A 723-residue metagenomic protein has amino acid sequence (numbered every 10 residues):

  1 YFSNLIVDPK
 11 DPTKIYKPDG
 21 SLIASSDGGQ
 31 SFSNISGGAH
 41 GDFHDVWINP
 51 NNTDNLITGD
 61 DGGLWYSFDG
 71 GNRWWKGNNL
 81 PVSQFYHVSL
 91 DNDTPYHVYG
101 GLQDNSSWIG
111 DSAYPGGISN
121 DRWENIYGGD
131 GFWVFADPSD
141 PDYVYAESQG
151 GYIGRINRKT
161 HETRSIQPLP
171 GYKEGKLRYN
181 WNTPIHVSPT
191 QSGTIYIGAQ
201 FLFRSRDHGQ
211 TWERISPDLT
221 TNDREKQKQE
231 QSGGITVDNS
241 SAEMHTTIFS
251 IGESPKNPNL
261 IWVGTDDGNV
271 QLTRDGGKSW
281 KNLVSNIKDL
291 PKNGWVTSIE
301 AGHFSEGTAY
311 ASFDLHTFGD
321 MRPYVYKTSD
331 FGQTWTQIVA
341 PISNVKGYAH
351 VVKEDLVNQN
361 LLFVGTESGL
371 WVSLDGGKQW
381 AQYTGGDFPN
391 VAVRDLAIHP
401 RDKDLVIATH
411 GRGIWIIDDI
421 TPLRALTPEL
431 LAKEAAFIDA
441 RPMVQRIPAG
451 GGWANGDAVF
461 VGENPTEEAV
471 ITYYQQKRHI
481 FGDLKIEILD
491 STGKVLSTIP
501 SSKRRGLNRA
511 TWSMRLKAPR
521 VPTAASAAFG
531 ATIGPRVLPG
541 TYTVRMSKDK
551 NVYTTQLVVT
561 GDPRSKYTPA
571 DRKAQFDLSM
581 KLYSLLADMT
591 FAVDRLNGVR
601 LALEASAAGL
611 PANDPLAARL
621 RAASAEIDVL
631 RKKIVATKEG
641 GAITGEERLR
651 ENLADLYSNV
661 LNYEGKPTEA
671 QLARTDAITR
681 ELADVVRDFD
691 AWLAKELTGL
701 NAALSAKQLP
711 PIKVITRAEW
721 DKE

Functional and structural regions predicted by a protein language model:
Y1-V459, T466-A469, Y474-Q476: Beta-propeller blade termini and top-face loops
G154-I156, I471-T472, H479-T498, T541-R545: Beta-strand-rich binding/interaction modules
K292, V345, V495-I533: Glycine-centered tight-turn motifs at strand-turn-strand junctions
P422-P448, T554-T590: Low-complexity, Pro/Ser/Thr- and charge-rich linker/hinge segments at domain boundaries
Y473-Q475, M514, V559: Hydrophobic beta-strand positions in extracellular immunoglobulin-like domains
L507, V537-T541: Extracellular Ig-like/FN3 beta-sandwich strand-entry sites
A518-P522, S547-T555: Short acidic/polar inter-strand loop motif in beta-rich domains
L557, D588-E723: Mature extracytoplasmic or organellar-lumen-exposed domains after removal of signal/transit peptides
